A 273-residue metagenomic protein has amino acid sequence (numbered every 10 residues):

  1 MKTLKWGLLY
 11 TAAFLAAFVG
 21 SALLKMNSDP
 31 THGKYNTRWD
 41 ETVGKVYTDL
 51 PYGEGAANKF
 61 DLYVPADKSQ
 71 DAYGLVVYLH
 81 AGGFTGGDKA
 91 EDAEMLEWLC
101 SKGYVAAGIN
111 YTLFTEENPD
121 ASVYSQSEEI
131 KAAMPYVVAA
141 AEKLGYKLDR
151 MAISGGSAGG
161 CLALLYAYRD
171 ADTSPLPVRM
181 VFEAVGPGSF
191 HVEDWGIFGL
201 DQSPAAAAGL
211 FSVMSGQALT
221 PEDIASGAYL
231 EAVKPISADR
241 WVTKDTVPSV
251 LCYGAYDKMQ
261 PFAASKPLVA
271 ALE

Functional and structural regions predicted by a protein language model:
L4-E273: Alpha/beta-hydrolase superfamily serine-hydrolase fold, recognizing
